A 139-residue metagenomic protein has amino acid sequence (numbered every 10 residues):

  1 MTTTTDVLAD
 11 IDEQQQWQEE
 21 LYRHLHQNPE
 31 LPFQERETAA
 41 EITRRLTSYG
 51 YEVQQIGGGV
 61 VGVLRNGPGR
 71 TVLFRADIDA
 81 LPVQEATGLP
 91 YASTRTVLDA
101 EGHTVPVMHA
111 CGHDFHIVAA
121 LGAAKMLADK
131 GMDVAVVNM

Functional and structural regions predicted by a protein language model:
T3-H109, D114-A135: Acidic/His- and Gly-rich active-site-bordering loop/insert found across diverse amide/peptide-bond hydrolases
N138-M139: Active-site and adjacent loop segments of nucleotide-processing enzymes that use two-metal-ion phosphate chemistry
